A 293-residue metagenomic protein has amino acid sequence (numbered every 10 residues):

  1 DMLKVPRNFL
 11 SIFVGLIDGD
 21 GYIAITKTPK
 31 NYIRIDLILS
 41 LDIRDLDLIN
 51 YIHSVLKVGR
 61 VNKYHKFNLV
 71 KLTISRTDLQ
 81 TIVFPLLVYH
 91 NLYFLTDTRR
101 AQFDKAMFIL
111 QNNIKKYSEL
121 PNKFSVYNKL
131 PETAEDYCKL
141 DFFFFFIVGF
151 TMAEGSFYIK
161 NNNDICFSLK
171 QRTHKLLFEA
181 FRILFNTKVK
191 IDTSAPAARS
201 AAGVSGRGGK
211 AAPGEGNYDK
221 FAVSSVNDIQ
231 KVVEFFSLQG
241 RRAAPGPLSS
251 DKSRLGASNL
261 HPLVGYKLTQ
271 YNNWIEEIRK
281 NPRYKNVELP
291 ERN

Functional and structural regions predicted by a protein language model:
D1-N293: Internal intein/HINT superfamily modules and their associated LAGLIDADG
